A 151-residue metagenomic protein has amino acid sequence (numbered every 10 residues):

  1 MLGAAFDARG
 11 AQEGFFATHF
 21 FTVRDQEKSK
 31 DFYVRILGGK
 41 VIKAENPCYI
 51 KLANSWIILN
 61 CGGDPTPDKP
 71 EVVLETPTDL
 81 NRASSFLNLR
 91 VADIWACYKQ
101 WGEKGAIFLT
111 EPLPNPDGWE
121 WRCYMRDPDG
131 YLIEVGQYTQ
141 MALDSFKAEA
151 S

Functional and structural regions predicted by a protein language model:
M1-T18, K40-L89, Y98-R126, Y138-S151: Vicinal oxygen chelate
T22, K28, V34-V41, N46: N-terminal first-folded block
V23, N88-V91: Short, solvent-exposed loop/helix junctions and linker helices that flank or host conserved functional motifs
K28, I94-Y98: Short, conserved charged micro-motifs
S29-V34, W101, G130: Conserved active-site tyrosine of GNAT-family acetyltransferases
E134-V135: Short glycine-/small-residue motifs
